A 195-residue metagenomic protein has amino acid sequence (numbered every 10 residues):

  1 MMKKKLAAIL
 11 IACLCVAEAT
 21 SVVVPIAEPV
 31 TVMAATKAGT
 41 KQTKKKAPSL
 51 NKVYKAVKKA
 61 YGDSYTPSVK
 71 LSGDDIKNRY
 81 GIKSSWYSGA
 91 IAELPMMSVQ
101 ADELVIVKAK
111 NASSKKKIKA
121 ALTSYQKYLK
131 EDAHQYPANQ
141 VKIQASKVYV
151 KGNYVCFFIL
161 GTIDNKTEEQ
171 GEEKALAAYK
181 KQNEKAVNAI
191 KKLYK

Functional and structural regions predicted by a protein language model:
M1-A7: Positively charged n-region of N-terminal signal peptides that target proteins for export
A7-L10, L14, V30-E103, A109-K195: Soluble, non-membrane globular domain cores that form compact, hydrophobic packing and curved binding surfaces
V16-V30: C-terminal segment of classical bacterial N-terminal signal peptides
